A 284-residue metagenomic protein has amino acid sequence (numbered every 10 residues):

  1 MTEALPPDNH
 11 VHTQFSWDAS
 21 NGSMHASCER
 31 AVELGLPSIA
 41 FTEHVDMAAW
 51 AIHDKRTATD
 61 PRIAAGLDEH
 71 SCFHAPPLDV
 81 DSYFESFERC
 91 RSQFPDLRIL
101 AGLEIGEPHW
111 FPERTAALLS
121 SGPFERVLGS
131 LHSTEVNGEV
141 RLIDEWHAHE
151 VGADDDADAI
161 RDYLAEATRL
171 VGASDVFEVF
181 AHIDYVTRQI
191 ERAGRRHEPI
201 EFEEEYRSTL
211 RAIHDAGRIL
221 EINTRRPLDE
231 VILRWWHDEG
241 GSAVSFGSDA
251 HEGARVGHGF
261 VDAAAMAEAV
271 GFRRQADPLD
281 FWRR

Functional and structural regions predicted by a protein language model:
M1-H109, Q189-E191, R196-P199, G247 (+2 more regions): An N-terminally biased module of ancient metal coordination in phosphate/nucleic-acid-related enzymes
M1-T13, M24, A193-R284: Charged catalytic cores and adjacent phosphate/nucleic-acid-binding surfaces used for phosphate/nucleic-acid chemistry
E3-L5, G35-S38, P95-A101, G122-E125 (+3 more regions): Short, well-ordered coil/turn segments that N-cap beta-strands
F15, I105-G106, S121-P123, G129-E239: Domain-core and long-helix interface of multi-subunit machines
S20-R30, H109-L118, D162-V171: Short, acidic/polar
E29, A116-G122, H237-E239, A265: Short, surface-exposed basic-aromatic patches at helix termini and helix-loop junctions that form
A51-I52, W110-R114, N137-L142: Short, conserved acidic/polar surface loops in the N-terminal third of protein domains
